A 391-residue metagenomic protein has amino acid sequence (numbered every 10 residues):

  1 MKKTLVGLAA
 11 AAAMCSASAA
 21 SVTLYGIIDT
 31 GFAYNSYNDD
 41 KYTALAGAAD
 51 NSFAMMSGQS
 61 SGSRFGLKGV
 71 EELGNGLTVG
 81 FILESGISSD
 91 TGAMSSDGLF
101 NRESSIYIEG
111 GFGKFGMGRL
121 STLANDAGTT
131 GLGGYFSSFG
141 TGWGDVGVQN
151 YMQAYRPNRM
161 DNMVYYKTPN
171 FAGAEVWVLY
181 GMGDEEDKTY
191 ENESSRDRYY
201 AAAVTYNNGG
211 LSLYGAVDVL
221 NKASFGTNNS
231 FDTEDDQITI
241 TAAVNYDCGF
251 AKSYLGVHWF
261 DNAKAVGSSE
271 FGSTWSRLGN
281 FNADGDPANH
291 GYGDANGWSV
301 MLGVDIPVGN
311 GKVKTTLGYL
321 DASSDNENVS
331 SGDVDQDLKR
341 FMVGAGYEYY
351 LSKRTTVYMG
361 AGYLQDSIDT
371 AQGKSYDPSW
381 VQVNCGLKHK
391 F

Functional and structural regions predicted by a protein language model:
M1-S21: Gram-negative bacterial Sec-dependent N-terminal signal peptides
S21-Y34, S52-E185, R196-R198, T205-S212: Outer membrane beta-barrel
I28-Y34, L83-S85, R119, V178-M182 (+6 more regions): Transmembrane beta-barrel strands of outer-membrane/channel proteins
A49-S63, L99-R102, N158-N162, R196-Y200 (+4 more regions): Residues that define the transmembrane beta-barrel architecture of outer-membrane proteins
G69-E71, I108-G110, T168-P169, Y206-N208 (+5 more regions): Residue-level signature of outer-membrane beta-barrel architecture
L77-V79, F112-G116, G173-V176, G210-G215 (+3 more regions): Repeated loop/turn-to-beta-strand initiation elements of outer-membrane beta-barrel proteins
A201-G344: Detector for outer-membrane/organellar transmembrane beta-barrel domains, recognizing the amphipathic beta-strand
P378-F391: Outer-membrane beta-barrel "beta-signal"
